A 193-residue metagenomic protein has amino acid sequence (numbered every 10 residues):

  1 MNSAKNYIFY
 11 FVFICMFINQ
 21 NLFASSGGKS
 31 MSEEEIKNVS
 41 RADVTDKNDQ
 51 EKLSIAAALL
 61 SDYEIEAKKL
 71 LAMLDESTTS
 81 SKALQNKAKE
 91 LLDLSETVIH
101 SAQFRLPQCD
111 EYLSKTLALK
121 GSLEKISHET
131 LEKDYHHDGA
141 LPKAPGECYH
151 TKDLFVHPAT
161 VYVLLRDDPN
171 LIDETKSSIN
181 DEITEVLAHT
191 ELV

Functional and structural regions predicted by a protein language model:
M1-S26: Classical Sec-dependent N-terminal signal peptides that target proteins to the secretory pathway
S25-H100, V193: Immediate post-signal-peptide N-terminus of mature secreted/exported proteins
L74-L84, L106-D110, V163-D173: Charged, low-complexity interaction regions
D75, E96, H100-Q103, A159 (+3 more regions): Alpha-helical repeat scaffolds in large eukaryotic proteins
Q85-K89, L113, C148, K152 (+1 more regions): Short, charged, amphipathic alpha-helical segments
R105-D168: Long, amphipathic, charge-rich alpha-helical segments that form helical bundles/coiled-coils
S177-V193: Short, low-complexity, Pro/Ser/Thr/Gly-rich segments in the mature regions of secreted, periplasmic
